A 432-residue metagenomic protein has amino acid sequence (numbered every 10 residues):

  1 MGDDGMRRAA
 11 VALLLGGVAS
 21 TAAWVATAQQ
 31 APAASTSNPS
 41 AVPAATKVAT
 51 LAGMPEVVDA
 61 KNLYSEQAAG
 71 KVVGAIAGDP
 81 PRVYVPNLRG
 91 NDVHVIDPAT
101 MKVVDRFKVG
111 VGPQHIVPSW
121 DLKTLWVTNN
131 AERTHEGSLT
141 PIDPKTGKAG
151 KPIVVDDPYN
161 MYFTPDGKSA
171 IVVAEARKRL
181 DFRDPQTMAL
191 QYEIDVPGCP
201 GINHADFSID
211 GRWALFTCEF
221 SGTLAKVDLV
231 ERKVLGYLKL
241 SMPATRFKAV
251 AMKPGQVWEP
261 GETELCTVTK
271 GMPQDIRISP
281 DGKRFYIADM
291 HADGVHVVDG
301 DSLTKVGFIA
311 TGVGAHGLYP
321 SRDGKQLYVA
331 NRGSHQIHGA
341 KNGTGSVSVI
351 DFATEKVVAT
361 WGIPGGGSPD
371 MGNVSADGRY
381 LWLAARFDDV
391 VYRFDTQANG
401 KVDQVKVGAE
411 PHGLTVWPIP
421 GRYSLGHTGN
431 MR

Functional and structural regions predicted by a protein language model:
M1-R7: N-terminal secretory signal peptides that target proteins for export/translocation
R7-V25: Gram-negative bacterial Sec-dependent N-terminal signal peptides
G17, T21-A22, Q29-R432: Predominantly soluble domains enriched in secretory-pathway, periplasmic, or organellar proteins
